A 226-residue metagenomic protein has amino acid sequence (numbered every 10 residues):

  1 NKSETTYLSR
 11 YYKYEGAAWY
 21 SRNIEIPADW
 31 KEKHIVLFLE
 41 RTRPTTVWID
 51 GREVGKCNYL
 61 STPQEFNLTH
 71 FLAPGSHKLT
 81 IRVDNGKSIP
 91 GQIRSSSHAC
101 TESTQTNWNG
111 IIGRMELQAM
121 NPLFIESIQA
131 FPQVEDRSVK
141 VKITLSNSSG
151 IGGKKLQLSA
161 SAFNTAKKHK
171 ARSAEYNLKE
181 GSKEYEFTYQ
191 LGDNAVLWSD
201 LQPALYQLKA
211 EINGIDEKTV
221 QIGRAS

Functional and structural regions predicted by a protein language model:
R10-I125, S148-S149, H169, V220-I222: Accessory beta-strand-rich segments of carbohydrate-active enzymes
V47-I49, S138-N177, K183-F187, L208: Beta-strand-rich binding/interaction modules
P63-H70, K183-D193: Exposed aromatic-hydrophobic patches
P74-S76, G153-K155, S182, L201-L205: Extracellular Ig-like/FN3 beta-sandwich strand-entry sites
K78-I81, Q202-G214: Short, aromatic- and glycine-rich surface loops/edge beta-strands on solvent-exposed regions
A119-G150: Surface beta-strand/loop "capping" patches
K168, G214-E217: Short, exposed coil/turn segments at beta-strand boundaries within extracellular/luminal domains
A225-S226: Conserved small/polar residues in nucleotide/adenosyl-binding loops
